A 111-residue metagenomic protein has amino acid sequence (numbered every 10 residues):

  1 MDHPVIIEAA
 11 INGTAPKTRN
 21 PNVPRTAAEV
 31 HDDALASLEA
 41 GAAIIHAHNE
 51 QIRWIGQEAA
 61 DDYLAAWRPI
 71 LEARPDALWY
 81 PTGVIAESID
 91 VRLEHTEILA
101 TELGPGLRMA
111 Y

Functional and structural regions predicted by a protein language model:
M1-N22: N-terminal small/glycine-rich loop or linker at the start of catalytic domains across soluble metabolic enzymes
H3, A9, I55-T82: Alpha-helix-loop-beta-strand connector modules within alpha/beta enzyme cores
I7-A9, I45-A47, A77-G83, R108-Y111: Hydrophobic faces of well-ordered beta-strands that scaffold small-molecule active sites in alpha/beta enzyme cores
A10-T14, E50-I52, T82-E87: Active-site beta-loop-alpha junctions enriched in small/polar residues
N22-H31, D61-L64, V91-T96: Glycine-rich anion/phosphate-binding loops
V30, S37, H48, A110: Conserved, mostly hydrophobic/aromatic
E39-A42, L107: A structural motif
S88-Y111: Extended substrate/RNA-proximal surfaces in nucleic-acid metabolism proteins
